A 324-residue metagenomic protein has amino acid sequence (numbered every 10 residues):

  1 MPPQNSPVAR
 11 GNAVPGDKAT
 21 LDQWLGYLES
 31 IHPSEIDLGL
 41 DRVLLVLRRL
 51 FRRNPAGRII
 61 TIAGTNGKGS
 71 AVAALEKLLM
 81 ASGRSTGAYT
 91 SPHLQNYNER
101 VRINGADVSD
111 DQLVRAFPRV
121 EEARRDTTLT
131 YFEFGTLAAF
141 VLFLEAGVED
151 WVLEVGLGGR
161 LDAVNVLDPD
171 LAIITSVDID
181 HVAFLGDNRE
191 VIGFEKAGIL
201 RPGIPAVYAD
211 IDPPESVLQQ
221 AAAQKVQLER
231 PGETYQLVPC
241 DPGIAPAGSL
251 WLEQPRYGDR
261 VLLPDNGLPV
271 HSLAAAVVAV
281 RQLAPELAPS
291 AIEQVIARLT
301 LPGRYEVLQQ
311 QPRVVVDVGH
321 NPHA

Functional and structural regions predicted by a protein language model:
P2-E35: Charged, amphipathic alpha-helical linker segments immediately N-terminal to NTP-binding catalytic cores
G16, T20-Q23, S34-I36, L40-A56 (+3 more regions): ATP-dependent carboxylate-amine ligase catalytic core
R58, E145, D150-L153, D162-I173 (+3 more regions): Nucleotide phosphate-binding/pyrophosphate-handling subdomain across enzymes that bind or process nucleotide phosphates
R58-I62, S70-G87: A conserved segment at the C-terminal end of the G1
Y89-P92, A209-D210, A222-P242, L263-G267 (+3 more regions): Beta-strand->loop->alpha-helix junctions that form or flank phosphate-binding loops in nucleotide-handling enzymes
A138-F184, E215-R260: Extended acidic/charged loop-beta regions that coordinate divalent cations and stabilize anionic phosphate/carboxylate
G193-P202: Membrane-proximal helix-turn-helix segments that form the acceptor-binding/catalytic region of lipid-linked
